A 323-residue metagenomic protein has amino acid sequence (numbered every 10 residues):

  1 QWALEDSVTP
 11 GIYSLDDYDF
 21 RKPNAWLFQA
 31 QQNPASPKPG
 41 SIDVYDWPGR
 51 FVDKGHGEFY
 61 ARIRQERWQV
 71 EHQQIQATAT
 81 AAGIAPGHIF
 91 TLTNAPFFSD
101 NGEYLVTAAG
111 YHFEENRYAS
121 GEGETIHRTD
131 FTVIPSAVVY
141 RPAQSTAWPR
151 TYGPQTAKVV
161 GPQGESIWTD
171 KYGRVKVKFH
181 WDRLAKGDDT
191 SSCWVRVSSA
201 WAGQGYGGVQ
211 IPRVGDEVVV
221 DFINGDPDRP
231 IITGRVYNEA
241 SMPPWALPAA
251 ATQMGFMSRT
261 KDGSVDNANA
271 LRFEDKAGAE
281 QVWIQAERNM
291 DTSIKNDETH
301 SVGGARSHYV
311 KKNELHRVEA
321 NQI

Functional and structural regions predicted by a protein language model:
Q1-A137: Extended, domain-scale alpha-helical bundle/helix-rich regions
W2-E5, A95, G121, T146-W148 (+2 more regions): A generic local secondary-structure boundary/capping motif
F20-K22, A30, W47-G49, D53 (+16 more regions): Intrinsically disordered, low-complexity regions enriched in small/polar residues
W26-F28, A143-S145, D188-T190, D266: Short, charged, solvent-exposed linker or helix-capping segments at domain edges/interfaces that act as flexible hinges
E71, A77-T78, S145, Q163 (+1 more regions): Short, solvent-exposed loop/turn positions at domain surfaces that link secondary-structure elements or cap domain
A137-G153: Short boundary/loop segments of OB/S1/cold-shock single-stranded nucleic-acid-binding domains
T151-I323: Structural signature for extended repeat/solenoid scaffolds and their inter-repeat hinge/linker regions, spanning
